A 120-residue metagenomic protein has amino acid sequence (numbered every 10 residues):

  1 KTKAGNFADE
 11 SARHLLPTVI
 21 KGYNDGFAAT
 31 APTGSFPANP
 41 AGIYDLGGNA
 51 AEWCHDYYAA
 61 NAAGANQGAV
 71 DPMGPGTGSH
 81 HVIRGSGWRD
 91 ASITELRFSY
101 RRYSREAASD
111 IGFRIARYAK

Functional and structural regions predicted by a protein language model:
K1-R101, R105-A107: Functional-site microenvironments in short loops/helix caps that host divalent-cation chemistry
S109-K120: Short, structured beta-strand segments at or near domain termini in extracellular proteins/domains
